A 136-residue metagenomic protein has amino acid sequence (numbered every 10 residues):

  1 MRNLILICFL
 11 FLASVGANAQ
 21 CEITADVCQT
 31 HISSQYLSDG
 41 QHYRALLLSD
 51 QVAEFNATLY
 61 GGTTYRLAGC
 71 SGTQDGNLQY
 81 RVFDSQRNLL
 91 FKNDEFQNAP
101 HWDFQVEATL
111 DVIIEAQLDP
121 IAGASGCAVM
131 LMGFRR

Functional and structural regions predicted by a protein language model:
L4-A13: Sec-dependent N-terminal signal peptides
V15-A17: N-terminal export/assembly leader peptides and their processing motifs that target proteins to secretory
A19-Y36: Predominantly extracellular/luminal regions of secreted and cell-surface proteins, especially disulfide-bonded
Q20-C21, A45-G126, F134-R136: Acidic, Ser/Thr/Pro-rich low-complexity intrinsically disordered segments
T24, H31, T73, V129-M130: General secretory precursor processing signal
L37-S38, G61: Short Pro/Gly-enriched beta-strand edge/turn motifs at strand-loop
